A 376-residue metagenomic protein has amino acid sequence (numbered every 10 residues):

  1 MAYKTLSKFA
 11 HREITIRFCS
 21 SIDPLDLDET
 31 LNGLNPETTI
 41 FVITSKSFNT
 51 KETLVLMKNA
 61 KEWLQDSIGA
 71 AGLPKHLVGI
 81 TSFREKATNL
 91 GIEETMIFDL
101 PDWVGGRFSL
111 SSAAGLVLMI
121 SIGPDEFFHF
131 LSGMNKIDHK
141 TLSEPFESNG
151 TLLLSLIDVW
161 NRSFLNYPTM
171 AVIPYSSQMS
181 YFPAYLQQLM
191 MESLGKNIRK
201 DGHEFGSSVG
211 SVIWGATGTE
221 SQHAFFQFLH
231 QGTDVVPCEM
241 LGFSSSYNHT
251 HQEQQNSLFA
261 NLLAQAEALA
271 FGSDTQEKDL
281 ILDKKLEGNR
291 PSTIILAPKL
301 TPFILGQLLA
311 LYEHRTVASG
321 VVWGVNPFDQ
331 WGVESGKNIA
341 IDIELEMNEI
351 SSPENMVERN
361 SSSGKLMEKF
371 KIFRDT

Functional and structural regions predicted by a protein language model:
M1-A2, L27, I43-L64, L77-G79 (+1 more regions): Extended, hydrophobic alpha-helical segments in both membrane/secreted and soluble proteins
A2-K8, N32-P36, M57-N59, E94-T95 (+4 more regions): Short, solvent-exposed amphipathic alpha-helical segments in soluble enzyme and RNA/protein-processing domains
A2-Y3, S7-I40: Glycine-rich oxoanion-binding loops at beta->alpha junctions
I40-S47, T169-S176, V212-I213, I295-P298: Short glycine-rich or small-residue beta-strand-to-loop segments that form or flank ligand, phosphate, metal/Fe-S
W63-T250, G288, S335-E344, N348-T376: Active-site phosphate/pyrophosphate-binding segments
S246, S292-G306: Basic, glycine-rich polyanion-binding accessory segments appended to enzymes
H249-K284: Acidic, Ser/Thr-rich peripheral helices and adjacent loops at domain boundaries
L300-P353: C-terminal structured subdomain/cap of oxidoreductase catalytic cores
